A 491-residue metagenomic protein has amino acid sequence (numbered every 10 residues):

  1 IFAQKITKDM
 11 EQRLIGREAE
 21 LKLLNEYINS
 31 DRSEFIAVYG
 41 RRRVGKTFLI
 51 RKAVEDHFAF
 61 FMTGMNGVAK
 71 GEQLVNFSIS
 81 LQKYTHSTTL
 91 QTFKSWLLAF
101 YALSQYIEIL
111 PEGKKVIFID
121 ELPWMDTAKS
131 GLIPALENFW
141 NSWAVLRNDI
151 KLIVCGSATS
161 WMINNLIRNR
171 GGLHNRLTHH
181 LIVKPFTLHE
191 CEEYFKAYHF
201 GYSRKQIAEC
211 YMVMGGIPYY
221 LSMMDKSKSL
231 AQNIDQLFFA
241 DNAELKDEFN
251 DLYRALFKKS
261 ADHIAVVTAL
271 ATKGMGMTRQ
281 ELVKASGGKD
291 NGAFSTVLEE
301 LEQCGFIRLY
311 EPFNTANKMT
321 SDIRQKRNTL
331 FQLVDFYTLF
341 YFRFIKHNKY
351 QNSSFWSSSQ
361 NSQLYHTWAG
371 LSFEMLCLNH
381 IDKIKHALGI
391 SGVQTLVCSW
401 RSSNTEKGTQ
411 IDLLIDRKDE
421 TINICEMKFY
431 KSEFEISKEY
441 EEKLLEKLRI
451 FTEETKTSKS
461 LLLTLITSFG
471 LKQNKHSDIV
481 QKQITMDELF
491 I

Functional and structural regions predicted by a protein language model:
I1-S359, Q363, L463: Phosphate-binding site recognition
I323, R327-I491: A cross-kingdom feature that marks ATP-driven nucleic-acid transaction machinery
